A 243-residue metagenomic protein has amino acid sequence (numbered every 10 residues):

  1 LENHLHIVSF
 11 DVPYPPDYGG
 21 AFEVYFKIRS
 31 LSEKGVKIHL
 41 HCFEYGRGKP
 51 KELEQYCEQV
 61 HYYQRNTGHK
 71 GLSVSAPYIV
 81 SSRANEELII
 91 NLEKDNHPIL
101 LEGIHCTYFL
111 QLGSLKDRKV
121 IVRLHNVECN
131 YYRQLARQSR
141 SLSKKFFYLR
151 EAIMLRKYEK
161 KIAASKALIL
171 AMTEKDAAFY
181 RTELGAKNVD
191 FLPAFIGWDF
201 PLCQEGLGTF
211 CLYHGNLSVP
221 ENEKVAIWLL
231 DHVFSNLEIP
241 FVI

Functional and structural regions predicted by a protein language model:
L1-H61, K94-D95: N-terminal subdomain of nucleotide-sugar transferases
V8, M172, Y213-L217: Short hydrophobic "strand-cap" motifs at the C-terminus of beta-strands
F43, L101-I104, H125, A171-T173: Replace "coordinates the UDP/GDP/TDP-sugar" with "coordinates nucleotide-activated sugar donors
F43-E93: Active-site donor-binding segments of glycosyltransferases and PAPS-dependent sulfotransferases
T67-A76, V120-K157, N216: Acceptor-binding helix/loop patch of EC 2.4 sugar-transfer enzymes, predominantly nucleotide-sugar-dependent
I90-Y108, K119-I121: Short N-terminal targeting/anchoring amphipathic segment
Y148-P201: Donor nucleotide-sugar binding/catalytic pocket of nucleotide-sugar-dependent glycosyltransferases
F191-I243: Conserved catalytic-core segment of nucleotide-activated headgroup transferases in glycan assembly
